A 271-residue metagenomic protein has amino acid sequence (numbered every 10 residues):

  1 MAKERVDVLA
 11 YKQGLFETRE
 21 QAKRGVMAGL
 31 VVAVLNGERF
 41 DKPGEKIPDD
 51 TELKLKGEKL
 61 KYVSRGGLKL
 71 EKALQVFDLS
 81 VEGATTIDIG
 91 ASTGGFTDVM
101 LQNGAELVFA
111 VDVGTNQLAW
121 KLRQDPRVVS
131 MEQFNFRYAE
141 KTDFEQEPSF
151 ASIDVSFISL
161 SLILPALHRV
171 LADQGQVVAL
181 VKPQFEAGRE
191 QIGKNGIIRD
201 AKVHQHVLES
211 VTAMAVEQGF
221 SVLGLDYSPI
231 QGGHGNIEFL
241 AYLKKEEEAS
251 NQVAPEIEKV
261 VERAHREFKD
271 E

Functional and structural regions predicted by a protein language model:
E4, E20-L79: S4-like RNA-binding module at protein N-termini
V81-S92, M100: Conserved class I S-adenosyl-L-methionine
G94-G95, N116: Glycine-rich SAM-binding Motif I of class I
V99-L107: Conserved S-adenosyl-L-methionine
V108-L162: S-adenosyl-L-methionine
S161-V178: A short glycine-rich, Lys/Arg-flanked "PGG" loop and its adjoining helix->strand segment in the class I
Q174-P183, A187-G188: Conserved beta-strand signature within the Rossmann-like core of class I S-adenosyl-L-methionine
I237, L243-E271: Flexible, glycine-/basic-rich loop-and-beta segments that form/coincide with the SAM-dependent methyltransferase
